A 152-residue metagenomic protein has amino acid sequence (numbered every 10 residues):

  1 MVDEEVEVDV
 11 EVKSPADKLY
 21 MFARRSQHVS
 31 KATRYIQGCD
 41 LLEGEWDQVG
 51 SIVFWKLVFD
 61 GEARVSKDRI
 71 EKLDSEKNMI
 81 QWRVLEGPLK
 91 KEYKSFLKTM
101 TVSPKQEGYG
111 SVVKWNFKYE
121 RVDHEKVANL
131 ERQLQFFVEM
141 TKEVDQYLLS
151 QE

Functional and structural regions predicted by a protein language model:
M1, A128-E152: C-terminal helix/juxtamembrane-tail motif
M1-Q48, E62: Hydrophobic ligand-binding cavity/cleft-lining segments
D3-D9, I52, V65, M79 (+2 more regions): Intrinsic-disorder/low-complexity, polar/charged segments enriched in Ser/Thr/Lys/Arg/Asp/Glu/Gln
V8-V10, V65-K72, S95-K105: Hydrophobic/aromatic beta-strand elements that line small-molecule binding cavities or substrate pockets in beta-rich
A16-D17, G44-D47, K72-N78, T101-V112: A short, structured loop/turn motif at beta-sheet edges
K18-A23, V29, V53, I70 (+2 more regions): Hydrophobic pocket/interface hotspot
F54-E86: Helix-adjacent hinge/juxtasegments
Q81-E139: Beta-strand/loop substructures that line and gate deep hydrophobic ligand-binding cavities in soluble
